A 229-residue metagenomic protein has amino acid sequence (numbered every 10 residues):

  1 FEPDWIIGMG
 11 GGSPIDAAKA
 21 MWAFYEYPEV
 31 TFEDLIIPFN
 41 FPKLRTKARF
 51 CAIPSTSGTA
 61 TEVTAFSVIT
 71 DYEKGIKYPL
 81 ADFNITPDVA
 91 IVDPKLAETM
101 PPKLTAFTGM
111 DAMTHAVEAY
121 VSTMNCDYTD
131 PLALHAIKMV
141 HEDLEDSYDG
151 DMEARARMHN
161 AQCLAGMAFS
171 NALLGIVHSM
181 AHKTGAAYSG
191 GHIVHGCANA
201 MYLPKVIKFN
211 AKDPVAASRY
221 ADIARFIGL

Functional and structural regions predicted by a protein language model:
P3-K95: Glycine/threonine-rich beta-strand-loop-alpha-helix active-site module that forms ligand/phosphate-binding
A17-W22, A116-V117, I137-D143, Q162-G166 (+3 more regions): Buried hydrophobic packing segments
G58, C163-N199: Glycine-rich phosphate/pyrophosphate-binding beta-alpha loops
F66-A172: Carboxylate- and glycine-rich phosphate/diphosphate-binding segment that chelates Mg2+/Mn2+
Y120-N125, A172-L174, I207-S218: Short helix-capping/linker segments at secondary-structure and domain boundaries
A186-L229: Gly/Pro-rich interdomain helix-loop hinge
